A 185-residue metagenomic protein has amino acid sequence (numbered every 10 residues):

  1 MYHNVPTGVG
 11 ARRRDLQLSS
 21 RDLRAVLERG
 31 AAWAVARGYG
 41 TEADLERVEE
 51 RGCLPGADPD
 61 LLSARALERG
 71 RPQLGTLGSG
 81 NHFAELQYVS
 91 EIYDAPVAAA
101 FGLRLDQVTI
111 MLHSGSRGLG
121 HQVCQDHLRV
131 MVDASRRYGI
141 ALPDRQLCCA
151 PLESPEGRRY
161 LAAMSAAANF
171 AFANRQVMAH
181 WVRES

Functional and structural regions predicted by a protein language model:
M1-A99, L105, H121-S185: Glycine-rich, flexible loop motifs
T109-G115: Short glycine-rich or small-residue beta-strand-to-loop segments that form or flank ligand, phosphate, metal/Fe-S
